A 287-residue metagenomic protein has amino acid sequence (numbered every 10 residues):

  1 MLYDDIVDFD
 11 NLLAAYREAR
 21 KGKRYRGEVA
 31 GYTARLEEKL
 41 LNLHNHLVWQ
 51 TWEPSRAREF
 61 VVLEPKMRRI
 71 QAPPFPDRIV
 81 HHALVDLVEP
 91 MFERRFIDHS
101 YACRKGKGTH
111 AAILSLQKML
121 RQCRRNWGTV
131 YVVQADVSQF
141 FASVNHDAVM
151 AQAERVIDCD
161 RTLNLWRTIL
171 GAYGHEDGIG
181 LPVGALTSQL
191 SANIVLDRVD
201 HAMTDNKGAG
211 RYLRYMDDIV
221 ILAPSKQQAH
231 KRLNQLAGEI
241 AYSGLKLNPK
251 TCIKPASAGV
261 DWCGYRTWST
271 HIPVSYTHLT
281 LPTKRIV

Functional and structural regions predicted by a protein language model:
M1-V149, E154-D158, Y173-G174: Conserved two-metal-ion catalytic palm core of "right-hand" nucleic acid polymerases, unifying RNA-dependent RNA
K39, H46-L47, H99, S115-M216 (+4 more regions): Conserved polymerase palm-domain catalytic core
C103-A111, V220-L222, P255-G259: Beta-rich nucleic-acid/ligand-interaction surfaces
K250-D261, R266: Short, conserved micro-motifs composed of acidic
R266-S269, P273: Terminal interaction module
T277-T283: Conserved small/polar residues in nucleotide/adenosyl-binding loops
